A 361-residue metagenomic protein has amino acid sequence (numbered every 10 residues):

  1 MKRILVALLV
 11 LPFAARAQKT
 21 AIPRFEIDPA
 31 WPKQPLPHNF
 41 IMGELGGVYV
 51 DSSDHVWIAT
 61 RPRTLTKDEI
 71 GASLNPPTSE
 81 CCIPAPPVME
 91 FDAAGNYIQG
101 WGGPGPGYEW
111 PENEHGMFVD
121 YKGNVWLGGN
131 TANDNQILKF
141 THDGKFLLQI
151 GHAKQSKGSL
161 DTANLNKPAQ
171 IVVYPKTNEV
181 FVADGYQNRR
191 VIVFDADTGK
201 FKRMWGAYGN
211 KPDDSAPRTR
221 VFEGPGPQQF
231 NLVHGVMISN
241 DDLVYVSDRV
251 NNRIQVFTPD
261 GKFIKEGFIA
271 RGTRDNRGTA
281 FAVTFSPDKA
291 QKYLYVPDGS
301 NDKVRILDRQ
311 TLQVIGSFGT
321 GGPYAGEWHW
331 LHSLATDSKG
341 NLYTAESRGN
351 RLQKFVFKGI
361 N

Functional and structural regions predicted by a protein language model:
K19-I41: A short helix->beta-strand "capping" segment at the edge of beta-propeller domains
E26-P32, C82-I83, Q99-G103, L147-K154 (+4 more regions): Beta-propeller fold detector
N39-D51, P84-P86, P106-N124, Q155 (+4 more regions): Beta-rich, blade/repeat-based domains predominating in secreted/periplasmic proteins but also intracellular
I58-A85, G129-N130, N135, A183: Short, conserved, GDST-rich strand-edge loop motifs in beta-rich repeat architectures
I58-R61, L127-T131, Y174, V182-G185 (+3 more regions): Conserved beta-strand positions in repeat-built beta-propeller and related beta-rich domains
A85-M89, Q136-L138, R189-V193, R253-Q255 (+2 more regions): A short loop-to-beta-strand structural motif that recurs across blades of beta-propeller domains
D92-N96, T141-K145, D195-T198, T258-K262 (+2 more regions): Short loop/turn segments that connect beta-strands within beta-propeller blades
H329-N361: Blade-level signature of beta-propeller repeat domains, shared across WD40, Kelch, NHL, RCC1 and BNR/Asp-box propellers
